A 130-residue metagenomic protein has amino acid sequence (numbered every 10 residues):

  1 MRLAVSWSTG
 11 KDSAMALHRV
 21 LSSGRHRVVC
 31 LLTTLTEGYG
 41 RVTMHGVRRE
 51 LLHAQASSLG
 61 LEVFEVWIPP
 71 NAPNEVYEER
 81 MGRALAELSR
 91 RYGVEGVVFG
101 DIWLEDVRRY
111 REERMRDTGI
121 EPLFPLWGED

Functional and structural regions predicted by a protein language model:
M1-D130: ATP-dependent adenylation/nucleotidyltransferase module used to activate substrates
